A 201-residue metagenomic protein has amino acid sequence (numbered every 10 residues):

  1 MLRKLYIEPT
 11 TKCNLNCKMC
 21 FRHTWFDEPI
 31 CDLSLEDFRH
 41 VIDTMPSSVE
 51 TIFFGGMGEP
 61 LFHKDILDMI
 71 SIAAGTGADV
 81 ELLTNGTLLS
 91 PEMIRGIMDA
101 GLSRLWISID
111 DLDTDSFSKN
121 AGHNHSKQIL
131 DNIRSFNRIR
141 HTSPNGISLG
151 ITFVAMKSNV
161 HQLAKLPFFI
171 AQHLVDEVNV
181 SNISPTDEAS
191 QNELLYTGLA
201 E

Functional and structural regions predicted by a protein language model:
M1, P46, N145-I147: Residue-level preference for beta-strand/loop junctions
L2-E36: Canonical Radical SAM [4Fe-4S] cluster-binding loop centered on the CxxxCxxC motif and its immediate flanking residues
E8, T24, E28-L33, T76-D79 (+1 more regions): Radical SAM enzyme [4Fe-4S]-AdoMet core and its adjacent flexible, acidic and glycine-rich loops/tails across
K12, P60, T87, M156-K157: Short, surface-exposed acidic/glycine-rich loop or hinge patches that mediate macromolecular interfaces
C13, C17, L82, I107: Conserved, mostly hydrophobic/aromatic
D27-L83, T87-S103: Conserved Radical SAM active-site core
